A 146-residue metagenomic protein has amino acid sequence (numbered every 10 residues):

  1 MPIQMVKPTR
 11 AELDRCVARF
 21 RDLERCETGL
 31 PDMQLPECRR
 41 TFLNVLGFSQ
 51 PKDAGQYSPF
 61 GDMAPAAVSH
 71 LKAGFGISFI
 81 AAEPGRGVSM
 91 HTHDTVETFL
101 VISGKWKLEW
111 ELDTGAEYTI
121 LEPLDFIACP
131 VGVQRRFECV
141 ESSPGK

Functional and structural regions predicted by a protein language model:
M1-A73: A short, N-terminal "cap"/entry segment at the start of jelly-roll beta-barrel domains of the cupin/DSBH fold
Q56-P65, G76-H93: Conserved short histidine dyad/triad with adjacent acidic residue
P65-L71, V88-H93, W110, Y118-I120 (+1 more regions): Short histidine-centered beta-strand/loop micro-motifs that create catalytic or ligand/metal-coordination sites
A82-G85, I120-S142: Conserved metal-binding segment of the jelly-roll/cupin
V88, E97-F99, K107: Conserved active-site beta-strand-loop modules that form the wall/rim of enzyme catalytic pockets and either contain
V96, L100, L112-V131: Short acidic-glycine-tyrosine-enriched beta hairpin
